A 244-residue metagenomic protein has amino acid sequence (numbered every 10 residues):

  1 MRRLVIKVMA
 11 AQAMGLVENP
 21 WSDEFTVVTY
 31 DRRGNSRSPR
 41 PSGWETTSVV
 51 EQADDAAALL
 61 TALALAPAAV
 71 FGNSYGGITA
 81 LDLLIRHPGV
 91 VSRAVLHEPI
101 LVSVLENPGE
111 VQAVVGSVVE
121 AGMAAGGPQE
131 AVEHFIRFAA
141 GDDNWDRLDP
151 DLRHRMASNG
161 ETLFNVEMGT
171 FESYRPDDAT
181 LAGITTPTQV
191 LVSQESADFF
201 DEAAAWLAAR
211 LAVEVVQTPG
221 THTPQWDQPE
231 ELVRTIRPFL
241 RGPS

Functional and structural regions predicted by a protein language model:
M1-R40, E45, L59, P238: Conserved HGGG/HGGXW glycine-rich cap/lid loop of the alpha/beta-hydrolase fold
D31-N35, I100, P219-T221: Short beta-to-alpha linker loops that shape the active-site pocket of alpha/beta-hydrolase fold enzymes
S38-W44, E106-N107, D201-E202: Conserved catalytic-core motifs of eukaryotic protein kinase domains, centered on the activation segment
V50-A68: Conserved acidic catalytic loop of the alpha/beta-hydrolase fold
A66-P108: Conserved hydrolase catalytic core segment
P99-H154, M168-T170: Helix-rich cap/lid subdomain of alpha/beta-hydrolase
R155-L211, V216-G220: Conserved serine/cysteine hydrolase catalytic core
R210-S244: Catalytic active-site module of serine/aspartate enzymes centered on a nucleophile-bearing elbow/loop
